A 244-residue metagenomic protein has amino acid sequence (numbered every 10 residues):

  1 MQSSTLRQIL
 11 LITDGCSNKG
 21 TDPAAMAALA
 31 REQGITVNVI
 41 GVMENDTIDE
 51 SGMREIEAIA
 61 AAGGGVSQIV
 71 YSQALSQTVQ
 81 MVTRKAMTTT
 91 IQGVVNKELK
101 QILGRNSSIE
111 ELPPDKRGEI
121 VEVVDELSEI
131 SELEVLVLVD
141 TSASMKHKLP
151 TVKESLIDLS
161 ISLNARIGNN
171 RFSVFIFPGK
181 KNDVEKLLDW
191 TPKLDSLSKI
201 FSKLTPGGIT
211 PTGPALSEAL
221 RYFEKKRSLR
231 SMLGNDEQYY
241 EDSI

Functional and structural regions predicted by a protein language model:
Q2-L6, T13-A62, V70, Y240: VWA/integrin I-like adhesion module and closely mimicked acidic/polar interface patches used
Q8-I12, I130-D189: Von Willebrand factor
C16, S142, K146, S202-P206: Second-shell loop/turn segments in exported
T47-E57, R171-K203, Y222-F223, S228-M232: Short beta-strand-loop
V66-L75: Short acidic-hydrophobic, aromatic-tinged amphipathic segments that line or gate anion-handling sites
M81-L136, A143-K148: Acidic, polar low-complexity linker/tail segments
E126-E129, A165, N235-Q238: Replace "in large, NTP-powered and nucleic-acid-processing enzymes" with "in large, NTP-powered factors and other
K148-V152, G208-L220: Phosphate/oxyanion-binding active-site loops and adjacent basic polyanion-contact surfaces
